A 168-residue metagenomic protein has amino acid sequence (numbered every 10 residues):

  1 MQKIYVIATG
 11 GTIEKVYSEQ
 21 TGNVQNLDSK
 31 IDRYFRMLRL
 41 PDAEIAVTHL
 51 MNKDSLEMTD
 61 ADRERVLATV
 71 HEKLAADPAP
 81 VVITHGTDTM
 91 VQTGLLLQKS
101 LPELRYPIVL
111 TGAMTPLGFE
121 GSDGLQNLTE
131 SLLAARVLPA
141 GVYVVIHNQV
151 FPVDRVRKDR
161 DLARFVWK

Functional and structural regions predicted by a protein language model:
M1-K168: Active-site histidine-anchored catalytic micro-motif
